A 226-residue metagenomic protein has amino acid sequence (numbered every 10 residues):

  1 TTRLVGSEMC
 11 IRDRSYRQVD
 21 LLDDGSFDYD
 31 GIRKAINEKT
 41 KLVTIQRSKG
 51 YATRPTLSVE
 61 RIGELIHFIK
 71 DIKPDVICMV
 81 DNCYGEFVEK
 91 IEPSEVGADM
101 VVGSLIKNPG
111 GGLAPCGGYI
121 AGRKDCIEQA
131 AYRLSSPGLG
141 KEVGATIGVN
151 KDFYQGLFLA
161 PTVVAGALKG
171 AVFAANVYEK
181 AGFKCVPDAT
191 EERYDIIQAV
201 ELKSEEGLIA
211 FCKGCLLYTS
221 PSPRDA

Functional and structural regions predicted by a protein language model:
T1-G6, I11, Y218-A226: Single conserved hydrophobic/aromatic residue that forms the stacking wall/gate of nucleotide- or nucleobase-binding
R3-A165, K169, Y178, K184-V186: Conserved PLP-enzyme active-site core in the AAT-like
E179-S220, R224-A226: Conserved C-terminal alpha-helix-loop-beta "cap" of PLP-dependent enzymes that closes/shapes the active-site mouth
